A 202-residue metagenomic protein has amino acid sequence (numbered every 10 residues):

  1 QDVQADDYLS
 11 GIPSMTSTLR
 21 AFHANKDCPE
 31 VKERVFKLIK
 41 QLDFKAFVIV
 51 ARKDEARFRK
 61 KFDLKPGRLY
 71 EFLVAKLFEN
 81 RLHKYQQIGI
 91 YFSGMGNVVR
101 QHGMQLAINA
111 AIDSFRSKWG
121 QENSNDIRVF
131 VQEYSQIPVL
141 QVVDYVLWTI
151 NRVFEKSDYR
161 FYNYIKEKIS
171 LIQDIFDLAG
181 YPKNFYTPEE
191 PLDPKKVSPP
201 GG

Functional and structural regions predicted by a protein language model:
Q1-G202: Phosphate-ester processing/binding pockets and catalytic centers
